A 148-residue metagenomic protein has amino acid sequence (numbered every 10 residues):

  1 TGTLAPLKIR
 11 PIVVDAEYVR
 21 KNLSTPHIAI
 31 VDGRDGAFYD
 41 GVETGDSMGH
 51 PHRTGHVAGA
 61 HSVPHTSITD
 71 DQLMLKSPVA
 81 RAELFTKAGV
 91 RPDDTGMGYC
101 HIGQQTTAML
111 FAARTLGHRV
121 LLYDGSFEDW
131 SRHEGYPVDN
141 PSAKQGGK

Functional and structural regions predicted by a protein language model:
T1-A29, G33-K148: Rhodanese-like catalytic fold shared by cysteine-dependent sulfurtransferases and DSP/PTP-type phosphatases
